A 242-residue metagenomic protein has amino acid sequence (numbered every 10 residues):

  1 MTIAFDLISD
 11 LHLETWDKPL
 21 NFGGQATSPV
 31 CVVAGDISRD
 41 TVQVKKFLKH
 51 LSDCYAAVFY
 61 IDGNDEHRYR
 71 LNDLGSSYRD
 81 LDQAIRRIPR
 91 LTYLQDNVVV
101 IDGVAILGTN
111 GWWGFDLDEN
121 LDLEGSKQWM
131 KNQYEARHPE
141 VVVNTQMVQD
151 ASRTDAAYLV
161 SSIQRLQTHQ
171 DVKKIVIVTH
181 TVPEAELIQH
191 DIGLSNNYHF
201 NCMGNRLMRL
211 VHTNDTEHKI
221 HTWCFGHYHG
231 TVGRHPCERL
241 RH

Functional and structural regions predicted by a protein language model:
M1-D6, V98-G108, H235-H242: Beta-strand-turn-beta hairpins that frame and shape the catalytic cleft of phosphate-ester-processing enzymes
M1-Y60, E66-S77, H138-V142: N-terminal active-site segment of His-dependent metallophosphoesterases
L7-S9, C31-D36, F59-N64, T92-D96 (+2 more regions): Active-site neighborhood of phospho(di)ester-bond hydrolases with catalytic His/Asp-centered motifs
H12-D17, S38-V42, D65-N72, V98-V100 (+3 more regions): Active-site environment of divalent metal-dependent phosphoester hydrolases
L48-S52, R90-D102, L107, Y158-K173: Short amphipathic alpha-helices and their capping/turn segments at secondary-structure boundaries
S52, F59-Y60, P183-H242: Conserved beta-sheet core of the metallophosphoesterase superfamily
A57-L123, Q128-K131: A basic- and aromatic-enriched beta-loop-alpha substructure that forms the phosphate/nucleotide- and DNA/RNA-contacting
L107-I175, T181-Y198: Active-site-proximal loop/helix segment associated with metal-binding centers of metalloenzymes
